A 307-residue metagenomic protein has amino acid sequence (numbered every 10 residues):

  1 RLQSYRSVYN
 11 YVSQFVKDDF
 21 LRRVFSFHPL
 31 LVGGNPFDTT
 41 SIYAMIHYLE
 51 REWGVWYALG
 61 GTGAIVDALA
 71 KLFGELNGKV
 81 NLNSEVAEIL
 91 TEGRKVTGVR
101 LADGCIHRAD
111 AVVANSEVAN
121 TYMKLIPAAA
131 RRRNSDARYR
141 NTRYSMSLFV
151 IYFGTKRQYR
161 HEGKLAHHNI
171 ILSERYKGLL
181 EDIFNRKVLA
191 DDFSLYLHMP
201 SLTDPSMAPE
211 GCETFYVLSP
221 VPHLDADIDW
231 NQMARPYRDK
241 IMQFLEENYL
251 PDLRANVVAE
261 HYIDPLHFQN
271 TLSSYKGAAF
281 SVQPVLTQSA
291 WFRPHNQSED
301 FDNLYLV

Functional and structural regions predicted by a protein language model:
R1-D38: Rossmann-like flavin
S13, M45-C105, D110: Helical element adjacent to the flavin cofactor pocket in flavoenzyme catalytic cores
D18-V32, A190-H198, P251-V307: A glycine-rich dinucleotide-binding beta-alpha-beta segment and adjacent secondary-structure elements that constitute
R23-W56, E299-D302: Active-site-adjacent "gating/activation" loops or surface patches in catalytic cores
P36-D38, R143, P205-C212, P294-D300: Short glycine/proline-enriched loop/turn "hinge" motifs that connect secondary-structure elements and lie
A87-A208: Mid-domain catalytic core of redox enzymes that form a hydrophobic substrate pocket/lid adjacent to a catalytic redox
K156-Q269: C-terminal segments that line or cap access tunnels to active or ligand-binding sites in enzymes and enzyme-associated
